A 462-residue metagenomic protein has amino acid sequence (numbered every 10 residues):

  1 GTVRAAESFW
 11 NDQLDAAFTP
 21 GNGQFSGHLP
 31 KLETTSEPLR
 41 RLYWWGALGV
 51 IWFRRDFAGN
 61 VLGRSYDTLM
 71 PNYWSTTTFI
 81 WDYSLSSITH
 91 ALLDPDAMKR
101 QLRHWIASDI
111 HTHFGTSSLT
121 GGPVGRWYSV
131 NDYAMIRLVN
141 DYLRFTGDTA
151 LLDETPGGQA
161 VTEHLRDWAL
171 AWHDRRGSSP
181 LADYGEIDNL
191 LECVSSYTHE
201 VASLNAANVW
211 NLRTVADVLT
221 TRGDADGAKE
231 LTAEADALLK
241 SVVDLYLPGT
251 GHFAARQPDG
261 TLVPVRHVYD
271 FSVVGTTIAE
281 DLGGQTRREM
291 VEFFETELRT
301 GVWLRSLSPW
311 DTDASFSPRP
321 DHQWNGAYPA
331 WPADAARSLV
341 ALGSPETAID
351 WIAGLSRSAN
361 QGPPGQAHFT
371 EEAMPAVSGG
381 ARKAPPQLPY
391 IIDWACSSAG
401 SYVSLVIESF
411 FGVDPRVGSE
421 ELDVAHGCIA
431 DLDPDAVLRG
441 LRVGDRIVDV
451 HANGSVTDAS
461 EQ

Functional and structural regions predicted by a protein language model:
G1-T76, T149-A171, L219-T221, A225-K229 (+2 more regions): Acidic/polar, glycine-enriched structural segments that form the non-catalytic walls/loops of the carbohydrate-binding
A6, T76-D183, V201-V209, G326-A336 (+4 more regions): Aromatic-rich carbohydrate-recognition surfaces in CAZymes
A17-G27, T78-I80, W210, A233 (+1 more regions): Short acidic alpha-helix initiation/capping motifs at coil-to-helix transition points, especially at protein N-termini
P30-R40, A58, I88-R103, L143-R166 (+5 more regions): Structural helix-adjacent loops and short alpha-helical linkers that scaffold large soluble proteins
E33-T77, R100-G122, D167-H199, K240-P329 (+3 more regions): Extended glycan-interaction surfaces of carbohydrate-active proteins
L191-V194, V215, A335: A short small-residue
N208-V218: Juxtamembrane interface elements at the cytosolic ends of transmembrane helices in multi-pass membrane proteins
D334, A341-Q462: Non-catalytic C-terminal accessory modules of carbohydrate-active enzymes
